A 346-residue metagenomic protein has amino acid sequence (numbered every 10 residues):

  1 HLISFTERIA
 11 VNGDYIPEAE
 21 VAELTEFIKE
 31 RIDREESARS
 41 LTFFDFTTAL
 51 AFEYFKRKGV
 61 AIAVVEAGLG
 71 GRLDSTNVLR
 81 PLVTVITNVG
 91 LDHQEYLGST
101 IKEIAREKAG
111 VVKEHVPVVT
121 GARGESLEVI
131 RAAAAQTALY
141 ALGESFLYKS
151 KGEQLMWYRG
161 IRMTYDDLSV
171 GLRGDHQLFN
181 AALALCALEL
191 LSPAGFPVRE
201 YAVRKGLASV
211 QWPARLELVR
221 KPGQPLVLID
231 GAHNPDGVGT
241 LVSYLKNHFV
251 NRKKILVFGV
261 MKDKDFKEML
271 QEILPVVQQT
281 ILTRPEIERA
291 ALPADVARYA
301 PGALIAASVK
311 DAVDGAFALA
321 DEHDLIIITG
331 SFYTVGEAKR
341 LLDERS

Functional and structural regions predicted by a protein language model:
H1-L79, E95-L97, E125: ATP-dependent carboxylate-amine ligase catalytic core
V21, K149-D166: Acidic-glycine-rich active-site phosphate/pyrophosphate-binding loop
R57, I62-A67, D74-V85, V89-H93 (+2 more regions): Nucleotide phosphate-binding/pyrophosphate-handling subdomain across enzymes that bind or process nucleotide phosphates
L69-L73, R80-Q136, F266-K267: Conserved catalytic-core segment of NTP-binding enzymes
V119-A122, A133-K151, V170-G174, A202-S209 (+5 more regions): Beta-strand->loop->alpha-helix junctions that form or flank phosphate-binding loops in nucleotide-handling enzymes
R123-A138, K151-G152, L226-I229, P235 (+1 more regions): C-terminal helical cap/extension that packs against the catalytic core of soluble nucleotide-cofactor enzymes
E125-S126, L183, T334: Alpha-helix capping/helix-boundary segments
S331: Active-site-proximal loop/hinge segments that shape catalytic or ion-binding/gating pockets
